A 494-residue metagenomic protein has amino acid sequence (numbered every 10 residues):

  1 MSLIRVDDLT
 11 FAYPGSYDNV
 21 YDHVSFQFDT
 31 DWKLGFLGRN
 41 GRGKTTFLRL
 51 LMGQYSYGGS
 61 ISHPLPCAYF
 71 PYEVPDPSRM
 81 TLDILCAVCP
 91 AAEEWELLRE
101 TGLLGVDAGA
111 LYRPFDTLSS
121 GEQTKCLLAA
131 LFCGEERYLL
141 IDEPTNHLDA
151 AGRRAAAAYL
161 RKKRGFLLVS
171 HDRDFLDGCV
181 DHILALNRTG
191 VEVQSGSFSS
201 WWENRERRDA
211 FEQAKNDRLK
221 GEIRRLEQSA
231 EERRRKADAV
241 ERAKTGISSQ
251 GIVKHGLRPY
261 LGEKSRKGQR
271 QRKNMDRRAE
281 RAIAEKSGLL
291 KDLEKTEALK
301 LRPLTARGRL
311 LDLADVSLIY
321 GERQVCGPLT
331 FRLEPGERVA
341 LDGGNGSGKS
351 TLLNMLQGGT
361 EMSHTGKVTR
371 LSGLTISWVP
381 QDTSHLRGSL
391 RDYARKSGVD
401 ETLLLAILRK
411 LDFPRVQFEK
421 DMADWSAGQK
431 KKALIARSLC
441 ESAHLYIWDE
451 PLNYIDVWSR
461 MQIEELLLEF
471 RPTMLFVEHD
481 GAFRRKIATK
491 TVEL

Functional and structural regions predicted by a protein language model:
M1-N216, T305-L494: ABC ATP-binding cassette signature C-motif
D76-S78, D83-E100, G178, A185-E294: Extended, highly charged alpha-helical segments
E285-D312: Coiled-coil termination/hinge junctions
